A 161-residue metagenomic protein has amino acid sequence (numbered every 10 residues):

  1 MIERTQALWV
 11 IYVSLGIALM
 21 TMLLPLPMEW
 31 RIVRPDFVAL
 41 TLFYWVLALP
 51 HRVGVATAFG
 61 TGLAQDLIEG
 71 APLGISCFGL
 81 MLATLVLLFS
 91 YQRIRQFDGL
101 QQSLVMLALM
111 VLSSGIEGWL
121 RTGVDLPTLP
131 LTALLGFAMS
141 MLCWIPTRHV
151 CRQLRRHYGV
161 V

Functional and structural regions predicted by a protein language model:
M1-V161: Terminal, non-globular segments
